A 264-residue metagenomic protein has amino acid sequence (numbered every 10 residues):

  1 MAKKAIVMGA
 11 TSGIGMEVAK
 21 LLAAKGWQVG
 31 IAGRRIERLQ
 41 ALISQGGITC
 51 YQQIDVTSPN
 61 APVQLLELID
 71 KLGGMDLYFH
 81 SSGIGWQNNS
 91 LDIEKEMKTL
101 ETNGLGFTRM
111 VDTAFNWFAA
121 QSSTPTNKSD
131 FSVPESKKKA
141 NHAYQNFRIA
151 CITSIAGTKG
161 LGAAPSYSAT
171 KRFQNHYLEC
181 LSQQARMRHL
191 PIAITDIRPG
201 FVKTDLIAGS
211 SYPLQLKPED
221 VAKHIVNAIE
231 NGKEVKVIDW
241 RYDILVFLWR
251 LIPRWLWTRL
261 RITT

Functional and structural regions predicted by a protein language model:
T11-S12: Conserved glycine-rich cofactor-binding loop
G46-N60: Rossmann-fold cofactor-recognition segment
S81-Q87: Conserved NAD(P)H cofactor-binding loop of Rossmann-fold oxidoreductase domains
N88-E101: Short alpha-helical oligomerization interface
V111, T170: Active-site helix of classical SDR
S154: Residue(s) in the substrate-gating loop at a strand-loop-helix junction that position the organic substrate next
D196, A208-V246: C-terminal helical subdomain
